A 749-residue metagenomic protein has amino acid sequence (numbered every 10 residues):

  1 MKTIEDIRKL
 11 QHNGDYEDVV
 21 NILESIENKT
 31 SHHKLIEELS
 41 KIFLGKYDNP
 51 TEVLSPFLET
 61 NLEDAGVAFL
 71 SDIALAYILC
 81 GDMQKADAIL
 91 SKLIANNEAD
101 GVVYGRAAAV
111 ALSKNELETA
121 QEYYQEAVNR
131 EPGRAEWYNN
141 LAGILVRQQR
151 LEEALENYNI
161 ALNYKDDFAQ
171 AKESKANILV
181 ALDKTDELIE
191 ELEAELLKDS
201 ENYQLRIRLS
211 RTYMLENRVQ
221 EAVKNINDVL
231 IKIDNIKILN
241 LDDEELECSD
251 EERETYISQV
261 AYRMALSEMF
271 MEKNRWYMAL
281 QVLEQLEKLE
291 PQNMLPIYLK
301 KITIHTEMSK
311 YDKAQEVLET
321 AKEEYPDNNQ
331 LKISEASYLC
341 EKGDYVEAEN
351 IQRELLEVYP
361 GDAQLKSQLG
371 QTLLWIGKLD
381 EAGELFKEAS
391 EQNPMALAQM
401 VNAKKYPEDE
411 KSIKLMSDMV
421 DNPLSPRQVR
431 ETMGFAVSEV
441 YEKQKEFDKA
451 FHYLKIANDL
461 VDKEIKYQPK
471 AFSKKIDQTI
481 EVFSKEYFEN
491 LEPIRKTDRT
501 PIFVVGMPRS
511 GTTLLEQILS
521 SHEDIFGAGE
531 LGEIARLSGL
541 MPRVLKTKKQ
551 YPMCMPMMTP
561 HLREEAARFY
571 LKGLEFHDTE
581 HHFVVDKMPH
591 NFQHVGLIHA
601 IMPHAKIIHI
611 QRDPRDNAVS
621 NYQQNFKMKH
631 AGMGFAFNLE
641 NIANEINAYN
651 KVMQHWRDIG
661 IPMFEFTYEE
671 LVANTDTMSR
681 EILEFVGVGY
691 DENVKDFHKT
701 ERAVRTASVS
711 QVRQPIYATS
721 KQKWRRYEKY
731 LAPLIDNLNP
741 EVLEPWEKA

Functional and structural regions predicted by a protein language model:
H12, F43-G45, L79, S113-K114 (+9 more regions): Register position in tetratricopeptide repeats
I26-K29, T60-D64, N96, R130 (+12 more regions): Structural marker of alpha-solenoid helical repeat scaffolds
H32-L35, A68, V102, E136 (+8 more regions): Start-of-helix register in tetratricopeptide repeats
M308, K342, D362, I376 (+4 more regions): PAPS-dependent sulfotransferase catalytic domain
F447-D448, H452-A566, V712-R713, Y717: PAPS-dependent sulfotransferase catalytic core
